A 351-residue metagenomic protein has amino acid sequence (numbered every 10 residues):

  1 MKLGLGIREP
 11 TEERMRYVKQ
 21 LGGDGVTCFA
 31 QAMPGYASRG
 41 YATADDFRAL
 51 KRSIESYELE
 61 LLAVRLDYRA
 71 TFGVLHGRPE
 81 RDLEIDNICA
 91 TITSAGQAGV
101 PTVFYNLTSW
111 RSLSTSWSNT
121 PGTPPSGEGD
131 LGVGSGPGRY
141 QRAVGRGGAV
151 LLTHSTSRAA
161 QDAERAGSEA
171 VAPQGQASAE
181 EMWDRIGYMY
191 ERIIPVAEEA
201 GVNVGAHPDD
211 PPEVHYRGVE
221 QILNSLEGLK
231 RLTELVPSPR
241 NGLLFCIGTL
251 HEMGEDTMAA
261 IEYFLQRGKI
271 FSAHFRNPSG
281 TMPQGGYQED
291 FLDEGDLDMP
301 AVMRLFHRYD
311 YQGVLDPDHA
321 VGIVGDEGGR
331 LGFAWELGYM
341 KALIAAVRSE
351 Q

Functional and structural regions predicted by a protein language model:
K2-G4, E9, M15-K19, E55 (+10 more regions): Histidine-acidic metal/acid-base catalytic patches
E12-R14, V18-M33: N-terminal ordered "arm"
L21-G23, R48-S53, Y57: N-terminal structural segment of carbohydrate-active enzymes
F29-A49: Glycine-rich, proline-tolerant flexible connector loops at the mouths of alpha/beta enzymes
A32, Y68, S109-W110, D210-P211 (+1 more regions): Conserved beta-strand edge residues that scaffold enzyme active sites
L62-F72: Active-site-adjacent substrate/metal-binding segments within catalytic domains of carbohydrate-active enzymes
A90, S94-Y188: Active-site-proximal, glycine-rich beta->alpha crossover segments in alpha/beta enzymes that shape flexible
